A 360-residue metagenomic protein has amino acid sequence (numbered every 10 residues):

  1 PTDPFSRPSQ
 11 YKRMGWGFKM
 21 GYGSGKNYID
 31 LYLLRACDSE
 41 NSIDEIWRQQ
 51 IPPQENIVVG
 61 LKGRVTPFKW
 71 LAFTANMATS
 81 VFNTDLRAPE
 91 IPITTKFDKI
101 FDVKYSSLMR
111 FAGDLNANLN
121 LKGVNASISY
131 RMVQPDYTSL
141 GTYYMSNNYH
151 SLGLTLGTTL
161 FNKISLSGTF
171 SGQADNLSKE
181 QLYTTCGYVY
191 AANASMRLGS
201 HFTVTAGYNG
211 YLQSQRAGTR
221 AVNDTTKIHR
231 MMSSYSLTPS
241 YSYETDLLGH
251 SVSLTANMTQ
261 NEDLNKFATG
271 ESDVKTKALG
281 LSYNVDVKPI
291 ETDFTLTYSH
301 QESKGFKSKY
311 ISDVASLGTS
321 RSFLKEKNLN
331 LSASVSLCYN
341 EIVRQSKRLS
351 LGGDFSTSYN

Functional and structural regions predicted by a protein language model:
P1-G21, D30-P52, V133, Y137-N147: Surface-exposed coil loops of outer-membrane beta-barrel proteins
K19-G25, N118-K122: Eukaryotic alpha-helical scaffold "rod" segments
P52, N56-N360: Exposed, low-structure sequence patches enriched in small/polar residues
